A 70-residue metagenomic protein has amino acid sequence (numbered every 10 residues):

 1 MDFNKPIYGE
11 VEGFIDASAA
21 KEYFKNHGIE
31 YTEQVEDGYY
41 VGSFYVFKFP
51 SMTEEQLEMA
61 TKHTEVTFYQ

Functional and structural regions predicted by a protein language model:
D2-N4: Short, surface-exposed connector motifs at secondary-structure boundaries
P6-G13, A17-E58: Acidic, low-complexity, intrinsically disordered interaction modules
E33-Q34, K62-Q70: Conserved short beta-strand edge segments in small beta-sheet-based binding/regulatory domains
